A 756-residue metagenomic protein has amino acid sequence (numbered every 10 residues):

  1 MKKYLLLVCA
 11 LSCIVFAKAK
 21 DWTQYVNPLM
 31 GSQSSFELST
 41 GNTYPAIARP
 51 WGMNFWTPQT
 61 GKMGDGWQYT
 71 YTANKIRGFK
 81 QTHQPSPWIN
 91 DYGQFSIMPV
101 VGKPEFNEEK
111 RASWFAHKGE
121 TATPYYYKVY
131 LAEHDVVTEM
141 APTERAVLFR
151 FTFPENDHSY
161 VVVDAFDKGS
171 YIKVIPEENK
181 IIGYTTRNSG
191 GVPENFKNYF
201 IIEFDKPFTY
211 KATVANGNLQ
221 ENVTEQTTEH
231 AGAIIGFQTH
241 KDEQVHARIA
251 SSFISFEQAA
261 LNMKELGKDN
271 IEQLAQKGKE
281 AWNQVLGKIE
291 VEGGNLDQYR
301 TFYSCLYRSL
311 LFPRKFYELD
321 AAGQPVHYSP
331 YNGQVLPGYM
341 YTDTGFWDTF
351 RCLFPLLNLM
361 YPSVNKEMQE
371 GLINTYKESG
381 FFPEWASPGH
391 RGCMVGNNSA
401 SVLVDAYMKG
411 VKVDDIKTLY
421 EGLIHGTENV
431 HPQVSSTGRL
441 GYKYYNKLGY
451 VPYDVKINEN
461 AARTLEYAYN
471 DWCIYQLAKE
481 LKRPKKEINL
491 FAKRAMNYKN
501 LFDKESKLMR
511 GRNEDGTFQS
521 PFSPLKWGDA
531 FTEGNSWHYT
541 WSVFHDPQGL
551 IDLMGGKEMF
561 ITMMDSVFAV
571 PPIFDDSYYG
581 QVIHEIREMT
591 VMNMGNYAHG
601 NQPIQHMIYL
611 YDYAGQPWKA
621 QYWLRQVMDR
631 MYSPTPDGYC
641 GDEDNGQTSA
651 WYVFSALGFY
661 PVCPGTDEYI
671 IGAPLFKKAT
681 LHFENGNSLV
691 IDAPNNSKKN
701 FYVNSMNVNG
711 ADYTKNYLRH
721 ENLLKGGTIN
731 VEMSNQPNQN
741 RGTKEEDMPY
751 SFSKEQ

Functional and structural regions predicted by a protein language model:
M1-K20: Bacterial Sec-dependent N-terminal signal peptides
K20-F354, N358-S401, Y407-L465, C473 (+9 more regions): Accessory carbohydrate-recognition regions in carbohydrate-active enzymes
N470: ATP-dependent phospho-/nucleotidyl transfer catalytic cores
Y702: Extracellular attachment/recognition segments
